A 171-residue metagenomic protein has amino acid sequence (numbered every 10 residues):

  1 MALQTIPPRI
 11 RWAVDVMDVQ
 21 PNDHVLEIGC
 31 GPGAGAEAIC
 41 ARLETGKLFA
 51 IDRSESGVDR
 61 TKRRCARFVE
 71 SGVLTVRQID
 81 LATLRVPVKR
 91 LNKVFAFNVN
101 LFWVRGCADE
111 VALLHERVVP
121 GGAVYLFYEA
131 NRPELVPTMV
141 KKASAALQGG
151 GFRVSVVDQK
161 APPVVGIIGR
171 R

Functional and structural regions predicted by a protein language model:
M1-V14: Conserved SAM-binding loop and adjacent beta-strand
P32-E44: Conserved SAM-binding loop of SAM-dependent methyltransferases across substrates and taxa, primarily the Class I
S54: Conserved SAM/SAH-binding beta-strand->alpha-helix loop
T61-K62: Conserved SAM-binding loop
A82-V94: A short acidic, Gly/Pro-enriched loop at the edge of an enzyme's catalytic core that lines a small-molecule cofactor
N92-G106: A short SAM/SAH-binding and catalytic strip from SAM-dependent methyltransferases
A108-P120: A short glycine-rich, Lys/Arg-flanked "PGG" loop and its adjoining helix->strand segment in the class I
G121-E129: Conserved beta-strand signature within the Rossmann-like core of class I S-adenosyl-L-methionine
